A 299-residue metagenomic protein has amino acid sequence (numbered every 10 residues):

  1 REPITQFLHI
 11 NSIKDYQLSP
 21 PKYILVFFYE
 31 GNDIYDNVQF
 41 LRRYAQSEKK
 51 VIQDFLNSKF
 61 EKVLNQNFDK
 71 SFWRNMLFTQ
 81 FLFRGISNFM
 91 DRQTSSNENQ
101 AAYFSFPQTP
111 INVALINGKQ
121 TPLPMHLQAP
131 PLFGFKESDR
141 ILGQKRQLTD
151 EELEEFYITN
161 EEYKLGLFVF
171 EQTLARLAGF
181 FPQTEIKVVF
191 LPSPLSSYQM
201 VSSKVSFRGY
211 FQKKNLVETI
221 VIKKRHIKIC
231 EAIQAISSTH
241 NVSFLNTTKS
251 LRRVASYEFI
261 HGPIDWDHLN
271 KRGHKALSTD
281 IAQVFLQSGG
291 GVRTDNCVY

Functional and structural regions predicted by a protein language model:
R1-Y299: Extracellular glycan-modifying ectodomains
